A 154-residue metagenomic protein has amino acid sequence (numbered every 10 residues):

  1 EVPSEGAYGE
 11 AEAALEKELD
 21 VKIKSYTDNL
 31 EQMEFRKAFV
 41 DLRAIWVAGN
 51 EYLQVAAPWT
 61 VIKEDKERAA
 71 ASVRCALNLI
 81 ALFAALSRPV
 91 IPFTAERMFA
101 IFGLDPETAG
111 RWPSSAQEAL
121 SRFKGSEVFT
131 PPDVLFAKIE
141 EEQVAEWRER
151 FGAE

Functional and structural regions predicted by a protein language model:
E1-Y26, N50-K66: Conserved, charged catalytic cores of large soluble enzymes
Y8, E12-L15, L19, I23 (+5 more regions): Hydrophobic alpha-helical segments and helix-packing faces
D28, M33-E34, R43, V47-E154: Basic, alpha-helical terminal appendages of large translation-related enzymes
